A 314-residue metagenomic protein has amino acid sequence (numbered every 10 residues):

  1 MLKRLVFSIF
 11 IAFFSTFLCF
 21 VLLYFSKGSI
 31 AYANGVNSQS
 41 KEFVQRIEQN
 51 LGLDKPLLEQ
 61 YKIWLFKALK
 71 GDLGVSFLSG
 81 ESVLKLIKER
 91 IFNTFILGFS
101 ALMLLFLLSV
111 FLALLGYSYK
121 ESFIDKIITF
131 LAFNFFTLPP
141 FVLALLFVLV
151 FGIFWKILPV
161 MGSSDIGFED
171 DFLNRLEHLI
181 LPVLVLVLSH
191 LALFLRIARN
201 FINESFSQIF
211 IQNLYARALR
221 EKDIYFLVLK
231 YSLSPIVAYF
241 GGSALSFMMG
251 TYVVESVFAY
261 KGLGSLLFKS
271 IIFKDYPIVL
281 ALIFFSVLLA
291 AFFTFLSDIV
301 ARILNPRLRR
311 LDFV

Functional and structural regions predicted by a protein language model:
M1-K3, F111-F147: Cytoplasmic-entry segments and transmembrane alpha-helices of multi-pass inner-membrane transporters
L2-A12: N-terminal signal-anchor/signal peptide hydrophobic helix marking the start of the first transmembrane segment
S8, R90, T94, F130-F133 (+2 more regions): Residue-level signal for discrete positions within transmembrane alpha-helices of multi-pass small-molecule
I11-E59, W155-R175: Hydrophobic alpha-helical transmembrane segments of membrane transport/permease proteins and related membrane-embedded
S40-K70, F258-S270: Short hydrophobic, aromatic-rich alpha-helical segments embedded in or entering the lipid bilayer of multi-pass
D54-V110: An internal, D/E-rich "acidic patch" concept
I91-I124, D171-V314: Alpha-helical transmembrane segments of integral membrane proteins, especially multi-pass inner/plasma-membrane
F130-A192: Membrane-water interface segments at transmembrane-helix boundaries in multipass membrane proteins
